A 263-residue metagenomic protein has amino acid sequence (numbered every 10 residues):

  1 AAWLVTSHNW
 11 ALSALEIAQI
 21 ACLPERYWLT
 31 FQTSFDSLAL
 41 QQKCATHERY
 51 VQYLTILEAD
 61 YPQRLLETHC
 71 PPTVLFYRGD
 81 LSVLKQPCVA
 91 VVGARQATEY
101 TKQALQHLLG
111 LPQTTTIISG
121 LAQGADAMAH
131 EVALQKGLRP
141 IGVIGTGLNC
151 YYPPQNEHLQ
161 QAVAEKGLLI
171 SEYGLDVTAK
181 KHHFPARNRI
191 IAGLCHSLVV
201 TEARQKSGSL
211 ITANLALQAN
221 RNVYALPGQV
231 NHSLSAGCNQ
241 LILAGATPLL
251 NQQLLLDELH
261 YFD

Functional and structural regions predicted by a protein language model:
A1-A59: Short, small/acidic-rich helices and loops at N termini and domain boundaries of DNA replication/processing enzymes
I56-D263: Glycine-biased, small-residue-rich flexible motifs in mid-sequence functional cores and linkers
